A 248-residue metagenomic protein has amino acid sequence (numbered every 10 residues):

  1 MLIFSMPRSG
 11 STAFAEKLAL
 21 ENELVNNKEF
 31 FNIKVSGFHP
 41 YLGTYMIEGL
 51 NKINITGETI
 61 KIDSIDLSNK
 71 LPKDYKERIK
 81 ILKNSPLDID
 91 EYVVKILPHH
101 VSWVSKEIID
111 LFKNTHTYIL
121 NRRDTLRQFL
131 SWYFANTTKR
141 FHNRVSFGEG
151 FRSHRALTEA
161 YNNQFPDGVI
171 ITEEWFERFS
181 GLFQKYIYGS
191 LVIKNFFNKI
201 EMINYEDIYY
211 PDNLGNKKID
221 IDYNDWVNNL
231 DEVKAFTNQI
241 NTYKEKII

Functional and structural regions predicted by a protein language model:
M1, V25, Y92-V94, H116-I119 (+1 more regions): Hydrophobic/aromatic beta-strand patches that form the interior of the parallel beta-sheet core in alpha/beta enzyme
M1-I81: PAPS-dependent sulfotransferase catalytic core
G10-E16, K34-S36, T44-I47, H100-W103 (+2 more regions): Short catalytic/ligand-binding loop motif for oxyanion handling, primarily in non-cytosolic enzymes, centered on
L20, N84-L87, D110, N195: Secondary-structure boundary motif
F31-I47, F147-I171, F176, L191-I248: The conserved 3'-phosphoadenosine-5'-phosphosulfate
K70, I81, L111, R178 (+1 more regions): Charge-rich, solvent-exposed alpha-helical interaction surfaces
K83-S105: Glycine-rich phosphate-binding loop used to anchor ATP phosphates in small-molecule kinases, encompassing both
L97-K199, I208, G215: PAPS-dependent sulfotransferase catalytic domain
